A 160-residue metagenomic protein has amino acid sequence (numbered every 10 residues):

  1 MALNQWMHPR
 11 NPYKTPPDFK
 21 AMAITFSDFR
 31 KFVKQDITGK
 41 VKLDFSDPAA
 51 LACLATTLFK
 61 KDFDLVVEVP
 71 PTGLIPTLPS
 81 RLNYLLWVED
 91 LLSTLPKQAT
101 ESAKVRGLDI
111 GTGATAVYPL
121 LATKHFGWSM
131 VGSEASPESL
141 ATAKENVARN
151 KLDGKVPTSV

Functional and structural regions predicted by a protein language model:
M1-I75: N-terminal auxiliary segments of SAM/dcSAM-dependent transferases
C53, T57-K61, P79-R106: Conserved alpha-helix/loop element of class I SAM-dependent methyltransferases that forms part of the SAM/SAH-binding
L74, S80, T112-A116, P137-E138: Gly/Ser/Thr-rich loops at beta-strand to alpha-helix junctions that form or flank small-molecule/cofactor-binding
T94, K124-S129, R149-K155: Secondary-structure boundary elements
T100-G113, S129-V131: Conserved class I S-adenosyl-L-methionine
A114-W128: Conserved SAM-binding loop of SAM-dependent methyltransferases across substrates and taxa, primarily the Class I
H125-G127, V131, S136-S139: Glycine-rich phosphate-binding loop plus the immediately following alpha-helix
A135-V160: S-adenosyl-L-methionine
